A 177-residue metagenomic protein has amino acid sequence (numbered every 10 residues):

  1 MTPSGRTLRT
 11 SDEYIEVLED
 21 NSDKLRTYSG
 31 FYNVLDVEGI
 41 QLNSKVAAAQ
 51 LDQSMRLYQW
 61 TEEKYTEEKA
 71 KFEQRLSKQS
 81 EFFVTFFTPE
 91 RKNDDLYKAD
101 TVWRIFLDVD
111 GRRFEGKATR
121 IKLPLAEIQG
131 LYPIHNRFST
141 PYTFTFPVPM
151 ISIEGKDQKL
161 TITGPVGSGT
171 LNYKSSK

Functional and structural regions predicted by a protein language model:
M1-K177: Conserved functional micro-motifs across diverse proteins
